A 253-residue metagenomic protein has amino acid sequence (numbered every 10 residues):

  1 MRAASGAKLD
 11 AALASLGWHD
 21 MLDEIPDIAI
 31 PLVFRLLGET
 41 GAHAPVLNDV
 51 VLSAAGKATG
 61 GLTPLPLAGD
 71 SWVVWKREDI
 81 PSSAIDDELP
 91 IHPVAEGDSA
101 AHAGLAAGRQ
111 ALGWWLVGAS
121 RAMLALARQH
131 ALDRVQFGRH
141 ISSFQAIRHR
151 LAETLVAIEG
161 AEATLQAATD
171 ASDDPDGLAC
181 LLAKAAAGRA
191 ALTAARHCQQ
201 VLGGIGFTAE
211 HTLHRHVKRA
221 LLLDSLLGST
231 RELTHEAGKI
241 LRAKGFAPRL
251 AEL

Functional and structural regions predicted by a protein language model:
M1-T40, Q110-L253: Alpha-helical interface subdomain recognition
E24-D27, L32-Q129, K244, P248-L253: FAD-binding core of flavoproteins
